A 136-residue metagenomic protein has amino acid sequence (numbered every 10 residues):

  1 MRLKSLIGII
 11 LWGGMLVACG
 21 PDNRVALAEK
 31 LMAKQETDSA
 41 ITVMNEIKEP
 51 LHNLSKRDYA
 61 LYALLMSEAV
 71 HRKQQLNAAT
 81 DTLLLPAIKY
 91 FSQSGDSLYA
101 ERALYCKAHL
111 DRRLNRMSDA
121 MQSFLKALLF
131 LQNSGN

Functional and structural regions predicted by a protein language model:
R2, G8-L11, M15-N136: A "functional boundary" signal
